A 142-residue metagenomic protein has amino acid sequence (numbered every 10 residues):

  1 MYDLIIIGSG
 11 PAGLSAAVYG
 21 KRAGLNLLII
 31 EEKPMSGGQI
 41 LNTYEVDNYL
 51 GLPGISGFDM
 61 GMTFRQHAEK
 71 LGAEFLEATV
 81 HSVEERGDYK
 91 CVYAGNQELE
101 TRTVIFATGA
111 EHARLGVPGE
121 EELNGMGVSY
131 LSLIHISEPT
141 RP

Functional and structural regions predicted by a protein language model:
M1-D3, M62: Extreme N-terminal leader/targeting segments of oxidoreductases
Y2, A94-T103: Core beta-strand elements of the Rossmann-like FAD/NAD(P) dinucleotide-binding domain in flavoenzyme oxidoreductases
L4-L27: N-terminal Rossmann-like FAD-binding beta1-loop-alpha1 element of flavoenzymes
G10-P11, M35, A110-H112: Residue-level detector of alpha-helix initiation sites
R22-Q39: Glycine-rich FAD pyrophosphate-binding loop
L41-E98: N-terminal Rossmann-like dinucleotide/flavin-binding domain of flavoprotein oxidoreductases that bind FAD/FMN
T108-L131: Glycine-rich beta-alpha-beta "Rossmann" dinucleotide-binding loop(s) and their flanking helix/strand
L131-P142: Residue-level detector of conserved catalytic or cofactor/ligand-binding positions in enzyme active sites
